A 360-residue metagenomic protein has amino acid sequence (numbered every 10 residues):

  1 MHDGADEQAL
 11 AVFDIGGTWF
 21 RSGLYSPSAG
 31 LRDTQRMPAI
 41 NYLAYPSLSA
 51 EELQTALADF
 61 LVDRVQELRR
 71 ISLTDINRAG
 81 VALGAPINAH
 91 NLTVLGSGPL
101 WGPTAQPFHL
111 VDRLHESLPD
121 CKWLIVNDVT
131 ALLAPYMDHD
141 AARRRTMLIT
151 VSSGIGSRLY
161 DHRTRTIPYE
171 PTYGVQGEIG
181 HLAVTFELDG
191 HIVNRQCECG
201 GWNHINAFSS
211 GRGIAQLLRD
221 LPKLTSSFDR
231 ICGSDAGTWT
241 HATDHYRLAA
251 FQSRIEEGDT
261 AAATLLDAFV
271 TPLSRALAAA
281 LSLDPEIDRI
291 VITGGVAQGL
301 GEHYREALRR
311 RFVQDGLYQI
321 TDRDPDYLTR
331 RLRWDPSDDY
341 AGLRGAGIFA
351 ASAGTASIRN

Functional and structural regions predicted by a protein language model:
D3-A56, T93-S97, T172-Q176, N360: Short glycine-rich, Thr/Ser-proximal phosphate-binding strand/loop in the N-terminal lobe of ATP-dependent enzymes
E7-A9, Y25, R32-Q35, L43-L48 (+3 more regions): Glycine/GP-enriched mid-protein hinge/lid loop-to-helix segment characteristic of carbohydrate kinases
W19, A280, D284-G316: Glycine-rich phosphate-binding loops at beta-strand->alpha-helix junctions
Y42-T55, T74-A79, A85-M147, E170 (+3 more regions): Glycine-rich phosphate-binding loop and adjoining helix at the ATP-binding site of ATP-dependent phosphoryl-transfer
P46-T74, G201, I205-A207, Q216 (+1 more regions): Adenine-nucleotide phosphate-binding core of ATP-dependent small-molecule kinases
A79-A85, V151-S153, R289-Q298: Glycine-rich beta-strand-to-loop/alpha-helix junction loops that act as flexible
S337, A341, G345-N360: Acidic, glycine/GT-rich loop-and beta-edge segments that sit at the periphery of enzyme/chaperone cores
